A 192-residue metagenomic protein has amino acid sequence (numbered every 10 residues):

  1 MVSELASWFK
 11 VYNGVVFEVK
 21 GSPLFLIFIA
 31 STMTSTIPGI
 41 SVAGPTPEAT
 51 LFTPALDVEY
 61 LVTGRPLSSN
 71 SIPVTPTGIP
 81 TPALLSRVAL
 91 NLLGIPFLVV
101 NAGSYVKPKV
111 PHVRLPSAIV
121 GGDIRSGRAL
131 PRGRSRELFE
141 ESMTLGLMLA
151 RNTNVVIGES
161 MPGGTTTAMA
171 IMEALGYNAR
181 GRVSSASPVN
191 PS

Functional and structural regions predicted by a protein language model:
M1-G158, P162-S192: N-terminal loops that bind phosphate or other acidic moieties and the adjacent beta-alpha structural core
